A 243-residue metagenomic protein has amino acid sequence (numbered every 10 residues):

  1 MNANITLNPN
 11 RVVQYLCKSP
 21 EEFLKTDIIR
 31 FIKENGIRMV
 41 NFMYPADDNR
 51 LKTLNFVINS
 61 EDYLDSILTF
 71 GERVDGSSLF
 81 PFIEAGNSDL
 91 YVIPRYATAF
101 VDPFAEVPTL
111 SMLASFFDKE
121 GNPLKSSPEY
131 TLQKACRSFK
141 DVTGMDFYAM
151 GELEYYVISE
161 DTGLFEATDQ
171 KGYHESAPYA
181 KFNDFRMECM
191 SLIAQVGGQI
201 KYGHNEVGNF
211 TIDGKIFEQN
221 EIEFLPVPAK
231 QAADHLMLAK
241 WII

Functional and structural regions predicted by a protein language model:
M1-N209, P226-W241: ATP/Mg2+-dependent ligation/transfer catalytic cores
G214-V227: Short, conserved helix/loop micro-motifs enriched in His/Cys and acidic residues
